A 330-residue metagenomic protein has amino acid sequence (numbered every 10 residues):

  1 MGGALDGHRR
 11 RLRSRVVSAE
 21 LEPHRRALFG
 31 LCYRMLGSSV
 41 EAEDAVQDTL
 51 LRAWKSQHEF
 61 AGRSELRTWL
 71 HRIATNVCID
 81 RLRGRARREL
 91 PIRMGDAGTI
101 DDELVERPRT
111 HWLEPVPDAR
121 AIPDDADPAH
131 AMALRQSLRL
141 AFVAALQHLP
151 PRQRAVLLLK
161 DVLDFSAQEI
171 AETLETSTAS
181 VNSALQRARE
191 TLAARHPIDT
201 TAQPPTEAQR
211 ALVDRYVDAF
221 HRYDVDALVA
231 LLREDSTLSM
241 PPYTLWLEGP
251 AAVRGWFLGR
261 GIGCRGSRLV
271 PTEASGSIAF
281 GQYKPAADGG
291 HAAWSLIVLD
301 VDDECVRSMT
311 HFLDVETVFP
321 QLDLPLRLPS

Functional and structural regions predicted by a protein language model:
L5-G30, V40-E43, W54: A short, charge-rich alpha-helical start-of-domain segment used by transcription regulators
P23, H111-Q153, A208-R210, D218: Amphipathic alpha-helical segment used for protein-protein interaction
L28, A42-A53, L70-A74, A141 (+2 more regions): Short, small-hydrophobic-rich alpha-helical interface motif
S38, D48-L66, D80-E89, Q147 (+1 more regions): Sigma70-family region 2
T75-R93, I100-R109, A194: Arg/Lys-rich amphipathic alpha helix in sigma70-family domain 2
V156-L157: A short pre-motif secondary-structure segment
A167, E172-T173, T178-R268: Solvent-exposed, charged amphipathic helical/linker segments at domain boundaries
R254-S330: Low-complexity, glycine/alanine/valine/leucine- and proline-rich hydrophobic stretches
